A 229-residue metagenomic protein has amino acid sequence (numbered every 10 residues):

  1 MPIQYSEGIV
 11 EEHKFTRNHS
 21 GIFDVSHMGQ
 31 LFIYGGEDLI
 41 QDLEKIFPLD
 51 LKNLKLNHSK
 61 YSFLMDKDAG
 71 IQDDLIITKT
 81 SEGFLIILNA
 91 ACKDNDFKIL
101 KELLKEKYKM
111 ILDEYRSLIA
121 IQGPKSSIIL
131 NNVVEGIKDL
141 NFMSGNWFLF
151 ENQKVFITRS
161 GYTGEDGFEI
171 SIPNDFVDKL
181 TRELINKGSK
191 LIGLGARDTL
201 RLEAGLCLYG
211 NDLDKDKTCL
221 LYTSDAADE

Functional and structural regions predicted by a protein language model:
M1-L64, G70, L194-G195: Acidic, proline/glycine-enriched N-terminal capping motif
D24, Y162-T163, T223: Conserved adenylation A10 loop of the ANL superfamily
K55-S59, F142-G145, K215-K217: Short coil/turn segments at secondary-structure boundaries
D68-A69, N152: Detector for glycine-centered tight turns/loop "hinges" at secondary-structure junctions
Q72-D74: Short beta-strand and beta-hairpin "edge-sheet" elements
I76-E203, C207-L208: Acidic, low-complexity central loop/insert segments
C207-D216: Short acidic/His-enriched helical or mixed secondary-structure segments at domain edges of catalytic enzymes and some
Y222-E229: Conserved small/polar residues in nucleotide/adenosyl-binding loops
